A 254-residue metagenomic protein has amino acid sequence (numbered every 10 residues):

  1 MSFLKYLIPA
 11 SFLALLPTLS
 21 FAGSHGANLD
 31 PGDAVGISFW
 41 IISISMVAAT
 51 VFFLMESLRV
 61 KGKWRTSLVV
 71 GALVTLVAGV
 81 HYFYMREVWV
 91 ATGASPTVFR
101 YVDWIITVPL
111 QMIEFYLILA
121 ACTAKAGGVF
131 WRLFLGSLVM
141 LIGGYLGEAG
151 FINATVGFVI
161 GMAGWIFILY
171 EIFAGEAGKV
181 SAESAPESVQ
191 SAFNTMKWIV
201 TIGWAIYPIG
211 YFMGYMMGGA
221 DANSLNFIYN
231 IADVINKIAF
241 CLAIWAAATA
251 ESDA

Functional and structural regions predicted by a protein language model:
M1-A22: N-terminal secretory/membrane targeting signals
Y6-I8, G62-A72, K125-W131, F193-M196: Membrane-interfacial loop-to-transmembrane alpha-helix junctions, especially the N-terminal start
A22-M46: Hydrophobic transmembrane alpha-helical segments in integral membrane proteins
A48-F52, I113-E114, G143, G164-S188 (+2 more regions): Alpha-helical transmembrane segments in multipass membrane proteins, preferentially the mid-helix core
F52-S57, M85-R86, Y101-F134, L138-L141 (+1 more regions): Internal transmembrane alpha-helix with an interfacial aromatic "cap," most often the third helix
V69-V88: A generic, lipid-embedded transmembrane alpha helix
A94, T123, Y145-V156, I166: Membrane-interface helix caps and helix-loop-helix hairpins in membrane proteins
E171-A174, T195-A254: C-terminal transmembrane-bundle signature of multipass membrane proteins, characterized by strong activation on
